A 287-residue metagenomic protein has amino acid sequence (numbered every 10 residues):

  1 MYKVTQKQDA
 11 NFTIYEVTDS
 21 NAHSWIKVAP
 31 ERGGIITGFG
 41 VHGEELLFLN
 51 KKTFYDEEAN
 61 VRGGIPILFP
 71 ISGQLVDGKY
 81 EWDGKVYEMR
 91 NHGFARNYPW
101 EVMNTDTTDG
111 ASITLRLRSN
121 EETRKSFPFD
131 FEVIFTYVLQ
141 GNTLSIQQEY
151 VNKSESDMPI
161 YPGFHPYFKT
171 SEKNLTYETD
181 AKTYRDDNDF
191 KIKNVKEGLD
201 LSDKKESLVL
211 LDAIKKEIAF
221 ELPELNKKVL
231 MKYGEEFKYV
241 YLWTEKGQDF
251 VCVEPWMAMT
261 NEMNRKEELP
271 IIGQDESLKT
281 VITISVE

Functional and structural regions predicted by a protein language model:
M1-D9, D83-Q140: Extended, loop-rich substrate-binding clefts of extracytoplasmic carbohydrate-active enzymes
M1-P66, P70-K79, V86-R90, K216-E235 (+1 more regions): Beta-strand-rich N-terminal accessory domains
Y15, I26, I113-L115, V133-F135 (+4 more regions): Hydrophobic residues positioned within well-ordered beta-strands of beta-sheet architectures
V17-D19, P30, S119-I160, F164: Acidic, contiguous internal or C-terminal segments within carbohydrate-active enzymes that form a structured patch used
E44-R62, F94-Y98, V102, L115 (+1 more regions): Glycine-rich, pocket-lining loop/helix-strand segments that form or immediately flank
M103-I113, V138-T143, T170-E172, T244-Q248 (+1 more regions): A short, structured loop/turn motif at beta-sheet edges
S156-P159, P166-E235: Active-site/ligand-binding surface loops and adjacent short beta/alpha elements that line catalytic pockets across
K227-E287: Active-site pocket scaffolds in enzymes
